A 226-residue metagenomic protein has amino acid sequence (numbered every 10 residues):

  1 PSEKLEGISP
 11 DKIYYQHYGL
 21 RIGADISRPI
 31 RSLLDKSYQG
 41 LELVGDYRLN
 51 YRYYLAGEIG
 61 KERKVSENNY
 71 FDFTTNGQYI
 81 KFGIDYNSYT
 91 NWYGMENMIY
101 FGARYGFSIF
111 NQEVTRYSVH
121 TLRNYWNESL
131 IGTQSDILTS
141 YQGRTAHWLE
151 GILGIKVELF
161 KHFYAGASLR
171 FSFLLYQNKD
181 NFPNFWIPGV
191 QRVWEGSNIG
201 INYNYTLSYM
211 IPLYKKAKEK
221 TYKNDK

Functional and structural regions predicted by a protein language model:
P1-I30: Short, extreme N-terminal leader segments that mark the start of a protein/domain
I8-P10, R28-R31, S66-D72, Y89 (+2 more regions): Extracellular loop and loop/strand-boundary signature of outer-membrane beta-barrel proteins
I8-Y18, R52, T90-M98, L159-A165 (+1 more regions): Short loop/turn motifs that connect adjacent beta-strands in outer-membrane beta-barrel proteins
Y18, S37-L41, N76-I80, N97 (+2 more regions): Residues that define the transmembrane beta-barrel architecture of outer-membrane proteins
G19-L34, L55-R63: Transmembrane beta-strand segments that form the barrel wall of outer-membrane beta-barrel proteins
L20-A24, L55-G57, I80-F82, N97-A103 (+4 more regions): Transmembrane beta-strands of outer-membrane beta-barrel proteins
E58-S129, L207-I211: Gram-negative (and chloroplast) outer-membrane scaffold detector with strong preference for beta-barrel transmembrane
R104-N202, T206-K220: Outer-membrane beta-barrel transmembrane domain signature
